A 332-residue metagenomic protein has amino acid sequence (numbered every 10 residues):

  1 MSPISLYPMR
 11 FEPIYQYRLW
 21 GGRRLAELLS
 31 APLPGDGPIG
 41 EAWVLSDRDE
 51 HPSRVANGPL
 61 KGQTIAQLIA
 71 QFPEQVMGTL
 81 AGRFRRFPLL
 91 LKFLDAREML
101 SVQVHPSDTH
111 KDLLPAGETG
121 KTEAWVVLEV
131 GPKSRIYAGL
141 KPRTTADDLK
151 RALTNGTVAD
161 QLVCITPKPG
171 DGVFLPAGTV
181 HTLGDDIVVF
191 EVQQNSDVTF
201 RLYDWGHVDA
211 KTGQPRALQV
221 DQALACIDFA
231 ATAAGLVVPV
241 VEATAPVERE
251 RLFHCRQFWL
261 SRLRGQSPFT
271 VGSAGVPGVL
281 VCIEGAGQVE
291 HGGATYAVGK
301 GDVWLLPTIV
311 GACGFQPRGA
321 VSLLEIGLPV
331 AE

Functional and structural regions predicted by a protein language model:
M1-T144, D204-A234, L260, A331: Transition-metal
R86, L94-M99, V130-K133, T179-T199 (+3 more regions): Ligand-binding loop in jelly-roll beta-barrel domains
T144-F174: Active-site glycine-rich loop that binds ribose-phosphate moieties when present
Q161, G172-F174, V180-L236: An exposed, glycine/acidic-rich loop-and-rim segment of catalytic or binding clefts
L162-F174, H291-V310: Short acidic-glycine-tyrosine-enriched beta hairpin
A217-G272: Functionally critical, mid-to-C-terminal surface segments that flank or help form catalytic/ligand
P268-T270, G285-E290, V303: Short beta-strand segments in beta-sandwich/barrel cores
